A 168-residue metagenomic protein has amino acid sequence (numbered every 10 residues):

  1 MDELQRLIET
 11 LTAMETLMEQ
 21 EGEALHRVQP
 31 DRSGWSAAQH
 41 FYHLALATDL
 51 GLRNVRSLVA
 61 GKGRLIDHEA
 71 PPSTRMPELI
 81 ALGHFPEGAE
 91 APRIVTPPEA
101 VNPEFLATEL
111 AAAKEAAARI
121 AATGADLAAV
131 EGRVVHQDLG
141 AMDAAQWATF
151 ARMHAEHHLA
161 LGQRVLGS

Functional and structural regions predicted by a protein language model:
M1-A13: Extreme N-terminal tail/first-helix region
M1-L4, R32-S33, P98: Short, charged, low-complexity loops and linkers
R6-L7, T74-V130: Acidic/histidine-rich alpha-helical segments that form the ligand environment of transition-metal centers
T10-Q20, A47, G51, A113-A116 (+2 more regions): Amphipathic, well-ordered alpha-helical segments in soluble domains
E21-G22, S36, V101-F105, D143: Helix N-cap and loop-to-helix transition residues
A24-V28, E90-E99, V134-D138: A short small-residue
R27-I80, A122-S168: Short, contiguous alpha-helical
